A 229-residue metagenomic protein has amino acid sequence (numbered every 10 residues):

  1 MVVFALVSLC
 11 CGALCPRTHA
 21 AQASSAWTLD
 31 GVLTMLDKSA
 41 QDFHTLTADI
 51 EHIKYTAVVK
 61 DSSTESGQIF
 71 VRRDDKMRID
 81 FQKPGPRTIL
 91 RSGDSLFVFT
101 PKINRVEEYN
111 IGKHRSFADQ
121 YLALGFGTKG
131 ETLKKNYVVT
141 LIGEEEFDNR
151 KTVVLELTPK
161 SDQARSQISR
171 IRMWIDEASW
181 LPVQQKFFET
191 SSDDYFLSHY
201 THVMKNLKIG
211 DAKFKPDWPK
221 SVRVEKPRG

Functional and structural regions predicted by a protein language model:
M1-A13: Bacterial N-terminal signal peptides
S8, R17-S63, K76, W218-G229: N-terminal leader/targeting segments and the immediate start of mature chains
A48-I50, T64-S66, I79, R91 (+2 more regions): Extended beta-sheet lipid-handling architectures
H52-K54, K83, P159, E189: Short beta-strand segments enriched in hydrophobic/aromatic residues within well-folded beta-rich domains
T56-V58, R78, G85-T88, V98 (+4 more regions): Short beta-strands and strand-coil junctions in structured, solvent-facing domains, enriched
K60-S63, Q82-K83, I89-S92, R150-K151 (+1 more regions): Short glycine/proline-enriched turns and hinge-like loops at secondary-structure junctions
Q68-Q120, E189-F196: An acidic-aromatic
E107, F117, L122, F126 (+1 more regions): Gly/Pro-enriched, hydrophobic low-complexity segments that function as extracytoplasmic propeptides/linkers
